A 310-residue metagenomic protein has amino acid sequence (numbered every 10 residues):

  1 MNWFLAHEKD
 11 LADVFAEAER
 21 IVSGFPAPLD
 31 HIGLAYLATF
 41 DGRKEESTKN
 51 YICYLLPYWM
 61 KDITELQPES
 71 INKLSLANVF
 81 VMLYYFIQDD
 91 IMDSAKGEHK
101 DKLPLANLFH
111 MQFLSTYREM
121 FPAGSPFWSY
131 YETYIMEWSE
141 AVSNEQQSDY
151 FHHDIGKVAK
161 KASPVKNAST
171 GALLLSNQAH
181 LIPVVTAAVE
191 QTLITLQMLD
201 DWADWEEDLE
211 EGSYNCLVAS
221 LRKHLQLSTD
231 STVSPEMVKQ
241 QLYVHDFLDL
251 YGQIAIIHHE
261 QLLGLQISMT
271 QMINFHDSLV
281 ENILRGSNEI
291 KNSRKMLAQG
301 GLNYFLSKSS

Functional and structural regions predicted by a protein language model:
M1-V81, I87, A123-I135, N144 (+1 more regions): Conserved N-terminal diphosphate/IPP-binding helix and adjacent helical/loop segment of trans-prenyltransferase domains
N2, A6-K9, D13, P104 (+6 more regions): Alpha-helix boundary/N-cap detector
E19-I32, E45-I52, N107, M111-E210 (+2 more regions): All-alpha helical catalytic cores of prenyl diphosphate-utilizing isoprenoid enzymes
I32-D41, E65-Q67, M92-S94, Q146-H152 (+1 more regions): Short, charged, low-complexity loops and linkers
T39-E45, K73, G97-K102, F151-K157 (+1 more regions): A ubiquitous short alpha-helical element
P68-I71, S94-K100, A179-I182: Short, surface-exposed loop/turn segments at secondary-structure junctions
F86-D101, L105-Q112, L174-S176, E190-L250: Acidic, Mg2+-coordinating active-site segments of isoprenoid diphosphate-utilizing enzymes
R118-M136, H224-I273: Primarily interfacial, aromatic-capped hydrophobic alpha-helices that serve as membrane anchors
